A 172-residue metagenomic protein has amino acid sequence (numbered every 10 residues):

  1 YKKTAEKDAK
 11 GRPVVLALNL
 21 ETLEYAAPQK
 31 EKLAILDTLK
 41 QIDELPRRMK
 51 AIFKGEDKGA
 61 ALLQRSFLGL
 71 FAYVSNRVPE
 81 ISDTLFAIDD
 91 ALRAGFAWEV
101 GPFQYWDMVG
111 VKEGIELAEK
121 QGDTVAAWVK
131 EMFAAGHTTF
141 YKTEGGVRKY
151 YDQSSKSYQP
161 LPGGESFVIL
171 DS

Functional and structural regions predicted by a protein language model:
Y1-S172: N-terminal glycine-rich phosphate-binding loop for ADP-containing cofactors
